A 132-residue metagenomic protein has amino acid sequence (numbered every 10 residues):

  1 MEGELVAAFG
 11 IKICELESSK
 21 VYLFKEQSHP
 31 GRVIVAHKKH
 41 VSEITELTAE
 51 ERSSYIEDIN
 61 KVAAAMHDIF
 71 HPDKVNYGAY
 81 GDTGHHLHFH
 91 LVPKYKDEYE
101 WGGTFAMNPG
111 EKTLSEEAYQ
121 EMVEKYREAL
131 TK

Functional and structural regions predicted by a protein language model:
M1-K132: HIT superfamily nucleotide-processing domains
